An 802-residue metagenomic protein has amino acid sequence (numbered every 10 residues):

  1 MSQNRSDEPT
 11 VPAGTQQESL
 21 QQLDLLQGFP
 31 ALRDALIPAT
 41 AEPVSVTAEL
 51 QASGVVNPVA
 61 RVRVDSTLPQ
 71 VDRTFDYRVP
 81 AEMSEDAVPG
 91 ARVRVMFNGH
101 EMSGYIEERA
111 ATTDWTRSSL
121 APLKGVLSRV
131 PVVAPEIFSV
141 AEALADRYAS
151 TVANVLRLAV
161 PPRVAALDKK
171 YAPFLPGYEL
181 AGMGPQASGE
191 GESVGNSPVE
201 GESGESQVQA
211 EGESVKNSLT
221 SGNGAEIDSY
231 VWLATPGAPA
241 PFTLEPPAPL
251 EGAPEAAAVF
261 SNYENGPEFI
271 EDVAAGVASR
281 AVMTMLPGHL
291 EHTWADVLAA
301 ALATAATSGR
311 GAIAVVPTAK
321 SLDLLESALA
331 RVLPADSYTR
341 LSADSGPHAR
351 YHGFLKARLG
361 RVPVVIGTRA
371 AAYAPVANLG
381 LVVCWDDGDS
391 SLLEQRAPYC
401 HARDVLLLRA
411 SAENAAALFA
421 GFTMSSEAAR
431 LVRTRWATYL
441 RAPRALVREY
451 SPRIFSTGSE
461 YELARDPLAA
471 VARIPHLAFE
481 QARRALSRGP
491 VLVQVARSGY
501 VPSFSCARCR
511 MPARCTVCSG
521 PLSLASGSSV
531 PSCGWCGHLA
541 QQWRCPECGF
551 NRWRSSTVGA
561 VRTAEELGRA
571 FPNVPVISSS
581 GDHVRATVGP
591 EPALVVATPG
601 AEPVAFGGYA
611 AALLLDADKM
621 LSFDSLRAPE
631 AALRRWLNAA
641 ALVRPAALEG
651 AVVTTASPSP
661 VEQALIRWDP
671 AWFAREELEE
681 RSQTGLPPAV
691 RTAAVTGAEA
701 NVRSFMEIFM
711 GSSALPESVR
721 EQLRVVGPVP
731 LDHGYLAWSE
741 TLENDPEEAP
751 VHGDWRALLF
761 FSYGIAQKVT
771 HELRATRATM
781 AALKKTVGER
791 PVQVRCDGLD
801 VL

Functional and structural regions predicted by a protein language model:
M1-F455, E460-A464, R484-L486, L613-L614 (+3 more regions): Accessory, non-ATPase domains that flank or precede helicase/AAA+ motor cores in DNA-metabolism machines
V64-D65, A371, G581-R585, P728-G734 (+1 more regions): Short, solvent-exposed loop/turn elements at beta->coil junctions and helix N-caps that rim active or binding pockets
V71-V79, S503-C509, M706-I708: Surface-exposed flexible segments
A257, S261-Y263, P267, V277-A306 (+6 more regions): Inter-lobe coupling/hinge segments of SF2-like helicase ATPases
R340-A343, L440-R444, V517-G520, S578-D582 (+2 more regions): A generic structural motif
S682-R777: Long, largely alpha-helical accessory region at the distal end of helicase-like NTP-driven motors
